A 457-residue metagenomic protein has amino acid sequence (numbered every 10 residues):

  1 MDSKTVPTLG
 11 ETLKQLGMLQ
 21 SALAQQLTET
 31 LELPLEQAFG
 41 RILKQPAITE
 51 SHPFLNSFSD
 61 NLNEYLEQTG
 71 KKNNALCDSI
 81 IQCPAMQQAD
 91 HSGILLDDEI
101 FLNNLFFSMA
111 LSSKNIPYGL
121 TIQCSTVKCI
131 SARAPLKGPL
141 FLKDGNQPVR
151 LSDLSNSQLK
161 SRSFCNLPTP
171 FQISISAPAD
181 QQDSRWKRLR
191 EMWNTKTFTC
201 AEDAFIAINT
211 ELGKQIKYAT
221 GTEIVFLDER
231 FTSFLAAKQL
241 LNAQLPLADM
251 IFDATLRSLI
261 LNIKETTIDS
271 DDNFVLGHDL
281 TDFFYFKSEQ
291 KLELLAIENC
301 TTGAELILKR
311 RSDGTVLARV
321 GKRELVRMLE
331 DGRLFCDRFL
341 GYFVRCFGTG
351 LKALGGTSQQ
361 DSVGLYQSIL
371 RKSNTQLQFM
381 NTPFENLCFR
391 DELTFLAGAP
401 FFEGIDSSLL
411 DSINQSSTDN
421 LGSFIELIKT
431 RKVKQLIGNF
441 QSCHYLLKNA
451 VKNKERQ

Functional and structural regions predicted by a protein language model:
M1-G93, I173: N-terminal regions that are enriched for targeting/export leaders and immediately downstream pro/stem segments
D2-T5, L9, Q182-L317, E324-D331 (+3 more regions): Aromatic-residue-lined binding/catalytic grooves and analogous aromatic/hydrophobic interfacial grooves in multimeric
K72-T121: N-terminal catalytic cores of NTP/NDP-binding nucleotidyl/phosphoryl-transfer enzymes
P84-I94, N194-T199, V344-L354: Glycine- and acidic
L95-F107, K128-K137, A207, L212 (+2 more regions): A short acidic (Asp/Glu
S113-T169, D331, F343-V344, Q359-I428: Catalytic or ion-translocation cores adjacent to nucleophile or general acid/base/metal-coordination motifs in diverse
L120-E211, Q215, T222-F226: Internal, well-ordered alpha/beta segment that forms a basic, Gly-enriched binding/recognition surface
G303-A304, S312-V363, L370-R371, M380-F389: Substrate-recognition/cap regions that form aromatic- and gly/pro-loop-enriched pockets for small-molecule ligands
